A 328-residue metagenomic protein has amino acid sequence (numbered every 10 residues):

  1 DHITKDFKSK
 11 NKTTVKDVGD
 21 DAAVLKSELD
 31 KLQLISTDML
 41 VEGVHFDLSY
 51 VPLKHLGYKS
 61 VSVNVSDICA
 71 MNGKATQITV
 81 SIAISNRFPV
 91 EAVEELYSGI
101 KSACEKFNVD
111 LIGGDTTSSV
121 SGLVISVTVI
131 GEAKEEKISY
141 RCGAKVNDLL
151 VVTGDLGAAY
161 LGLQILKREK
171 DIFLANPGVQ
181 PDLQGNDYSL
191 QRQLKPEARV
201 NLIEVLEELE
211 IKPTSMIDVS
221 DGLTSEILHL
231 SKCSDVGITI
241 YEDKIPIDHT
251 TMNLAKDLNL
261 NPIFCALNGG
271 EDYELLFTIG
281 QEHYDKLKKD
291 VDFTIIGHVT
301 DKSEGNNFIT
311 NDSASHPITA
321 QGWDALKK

Functional and structural regions predicted by a protein language model:
D1-P52, M71, V80, G99 (+1 more regions): Extreme N-terminal cap/leader segments of soluble proteins
H2, R87-D110, S118-I125, I130 (+2 more regions): Glycine-/charge-enriched secondary-structure boundary and capping motifs
V24, N64, N72, L111 (+4 more regions): Residue-level signal for inorganic ion chemistry
K31, K134-I138, Y284: Short helix-loop capping/hinge motifs at secondary-structure junctions, enriched in acidic/polar residues
L40, A75-E169, H298: Glycine-rich anion-binding loops of enzyme active sites
L53-Q77, S98-K106, V205, S225-L230: Small-aliphatic-rich amphipathic alpha-helix that forms the alpha element of a beta-alpha
G162-L183: Short, compositionally biased
P181-H229: Polyanion-binding loop/helix "lid" in catalytic or ligand-binding cores
